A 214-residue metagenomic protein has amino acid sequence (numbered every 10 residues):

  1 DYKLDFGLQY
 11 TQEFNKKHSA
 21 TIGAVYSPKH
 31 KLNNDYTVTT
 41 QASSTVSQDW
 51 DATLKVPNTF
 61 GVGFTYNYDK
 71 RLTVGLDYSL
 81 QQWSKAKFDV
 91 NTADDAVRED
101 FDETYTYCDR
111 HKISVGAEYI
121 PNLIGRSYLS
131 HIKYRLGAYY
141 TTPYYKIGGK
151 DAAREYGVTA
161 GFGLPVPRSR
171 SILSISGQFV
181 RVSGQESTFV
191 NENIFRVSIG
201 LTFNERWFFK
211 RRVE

Functional and structural regions predicted by a protein language model:
D1-E214: Outer-membrane beta-barrel porins/channels
